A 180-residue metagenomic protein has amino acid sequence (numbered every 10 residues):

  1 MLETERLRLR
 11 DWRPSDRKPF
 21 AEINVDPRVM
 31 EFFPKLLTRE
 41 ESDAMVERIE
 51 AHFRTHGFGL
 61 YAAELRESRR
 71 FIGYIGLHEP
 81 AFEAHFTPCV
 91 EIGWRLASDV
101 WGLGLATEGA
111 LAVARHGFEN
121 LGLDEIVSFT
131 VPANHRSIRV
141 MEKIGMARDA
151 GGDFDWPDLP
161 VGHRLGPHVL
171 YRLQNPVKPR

Functional and structural regions predicted by a protein language model:
M1-E31, E64-R180: Acyl-donor (CoA/ACP) binding surface of acyl/acetyltransferases
R28-E50, G59-Y61: Conserved GNAT-fold acetyl-CoA-binding loop/helix
